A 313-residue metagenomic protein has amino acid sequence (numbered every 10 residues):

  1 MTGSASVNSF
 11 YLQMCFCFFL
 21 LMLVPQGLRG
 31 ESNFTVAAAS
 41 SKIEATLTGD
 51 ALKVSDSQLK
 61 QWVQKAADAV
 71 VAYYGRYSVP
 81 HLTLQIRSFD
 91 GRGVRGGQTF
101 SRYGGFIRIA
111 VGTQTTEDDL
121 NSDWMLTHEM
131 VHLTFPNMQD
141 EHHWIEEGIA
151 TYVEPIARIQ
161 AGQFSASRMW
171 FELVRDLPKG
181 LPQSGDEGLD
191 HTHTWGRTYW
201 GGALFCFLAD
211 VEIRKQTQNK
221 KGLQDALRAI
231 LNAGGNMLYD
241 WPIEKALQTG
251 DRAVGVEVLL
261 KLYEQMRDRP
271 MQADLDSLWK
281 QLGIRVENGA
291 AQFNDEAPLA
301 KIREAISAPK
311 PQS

Functional and structural regions predicted by a protein language model:
T2-C15: Bacterial N-terminal signal peptides that target proteins for export
Q13-L23: Bacterial N-terminal signal peptides
C17, N236-S313: Beta/coil-rich, acidic/histidine-enriched accessory regions frequently appended to metallopeptidases
R29-G30: Boundary at the C-terminal end of the N-terminal hydrophobic targeting segment
F34-M138, H142: Juxtacatalytic substrate-recognition/specificity segment
K53-K65, T116-N121, M125, D140 (+6 more regions): Soluble non-cytosolic domains of exported or imported proteins
Y73-I86, N137-H143, A161-M169, K220-A226 (+1 more regions): Surface-exposed patches in mature extracellular/periplasmic domains of secreted proteins
E141-D210, K215-T217, L223, N232-M237: Acidic/His/Gly-enriched intrinsically disordered linker/tail segments that often contain short helix/coil "MoRF-like"
